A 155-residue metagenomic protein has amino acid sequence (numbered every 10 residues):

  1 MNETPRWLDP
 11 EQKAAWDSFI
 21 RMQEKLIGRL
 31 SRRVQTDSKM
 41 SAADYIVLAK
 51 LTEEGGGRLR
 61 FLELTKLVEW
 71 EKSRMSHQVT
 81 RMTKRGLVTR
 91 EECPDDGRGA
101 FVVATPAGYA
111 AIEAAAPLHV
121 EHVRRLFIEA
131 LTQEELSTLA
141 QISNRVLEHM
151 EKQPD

Functional and structural regions predicted by a protein language model:
M1-P10, Q133-D155: C-terminal regulatory/oligomerization modules of transcriptional regulators
M1-S38, R85-L87: N-terminal leader segment of winged-helix/HTH proteins
N2-T4, T80-T138: Charged, amphipathic alpha-helical coiled-coil/dimerization segments
I20, A49-E53, A116, N144: Short, locally clustered residues in the helix-turn-helix/winged-helix DNA-binding domain
L26, L30, V68, A111-A130 (+1 more regions): Alpha-helical linker/hinge and terminal dimerization helices associated with HTH transcriptional regulators
G28-S73, D155: N-terminal helix-turn-helix DNA-binding core of bacterial DNA-binding proteins
F61, V79-T80: Short, hydrophobic-biased segments on the C-terminal half of alpha helices that form "recognition helices"
